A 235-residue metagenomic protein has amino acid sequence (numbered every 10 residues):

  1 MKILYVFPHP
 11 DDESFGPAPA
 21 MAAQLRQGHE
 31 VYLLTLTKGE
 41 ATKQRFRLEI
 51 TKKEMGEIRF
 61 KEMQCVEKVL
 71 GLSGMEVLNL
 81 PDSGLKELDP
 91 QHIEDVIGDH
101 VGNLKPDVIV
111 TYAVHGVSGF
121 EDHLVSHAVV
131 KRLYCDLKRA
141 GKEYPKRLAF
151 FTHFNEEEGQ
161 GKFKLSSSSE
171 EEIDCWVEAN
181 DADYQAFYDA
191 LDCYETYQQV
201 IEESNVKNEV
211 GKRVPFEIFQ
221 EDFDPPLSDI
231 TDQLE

Functional and structural regions predicted by a protein language model:
M1-K105, K131-E143, D229-L234: Active-site rim/loop-helix segments in enzyme catalytic domains that contact anionic ligands
M1-L4, S83, E87-E235: Metal-dependent de-N-acetylase/amidase catalytic core
